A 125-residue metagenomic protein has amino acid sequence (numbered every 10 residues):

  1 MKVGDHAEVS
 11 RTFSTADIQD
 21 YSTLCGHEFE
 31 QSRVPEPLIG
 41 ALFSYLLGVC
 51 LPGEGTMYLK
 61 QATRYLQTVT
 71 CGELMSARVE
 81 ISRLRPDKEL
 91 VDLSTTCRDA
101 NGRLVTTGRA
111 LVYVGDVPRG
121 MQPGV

Functional and structural regions predicted by a protein language model:
M1-T56, K60, R119-V125: Hot-dog-fold acyl-thioester-processing enzymes
K2-V3, C71-L74, R78-V125: HotDog/MaoC-like acyl-thioester-processing domains
S10, L66, Y113-G115: A structural detector for beta-sheet-dominated domains
C25, Q67, I81-R83: Short, well-ordered turn and helix-capping elements at secondary-structure junctions
